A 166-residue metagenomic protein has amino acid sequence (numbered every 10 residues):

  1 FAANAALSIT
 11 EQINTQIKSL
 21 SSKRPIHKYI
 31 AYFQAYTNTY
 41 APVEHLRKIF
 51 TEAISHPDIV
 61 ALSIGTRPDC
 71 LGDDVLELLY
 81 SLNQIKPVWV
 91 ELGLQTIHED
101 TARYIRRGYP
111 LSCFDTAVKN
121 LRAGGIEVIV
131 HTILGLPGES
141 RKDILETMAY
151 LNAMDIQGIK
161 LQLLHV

Functional and structural regions predicted by a protein language model:
F1-Q16, L20-V43, D58-L71, P87-C113 (+1 more regions): Core AdoMet radical
L20-R24, I49-P57, E77-P87, K119-A123: Acidic (Asp/Glu)-rich catalytic clusters
V43-T51, G72-S81, K142-L145: Distinct, well-ordered alpha-helical segments
H56-L62, E127-V130: Short, surface-exposed connector motifs at secondary-structure boundaries
I64-T66, L71-L82, F114, L121: Short, contiguous, well-ordered secondary-structure segments
S112-V166: Conserved C-terminal portion of the radical SAM core fold that forms the substrate/S-adenosylmethionine-binding
